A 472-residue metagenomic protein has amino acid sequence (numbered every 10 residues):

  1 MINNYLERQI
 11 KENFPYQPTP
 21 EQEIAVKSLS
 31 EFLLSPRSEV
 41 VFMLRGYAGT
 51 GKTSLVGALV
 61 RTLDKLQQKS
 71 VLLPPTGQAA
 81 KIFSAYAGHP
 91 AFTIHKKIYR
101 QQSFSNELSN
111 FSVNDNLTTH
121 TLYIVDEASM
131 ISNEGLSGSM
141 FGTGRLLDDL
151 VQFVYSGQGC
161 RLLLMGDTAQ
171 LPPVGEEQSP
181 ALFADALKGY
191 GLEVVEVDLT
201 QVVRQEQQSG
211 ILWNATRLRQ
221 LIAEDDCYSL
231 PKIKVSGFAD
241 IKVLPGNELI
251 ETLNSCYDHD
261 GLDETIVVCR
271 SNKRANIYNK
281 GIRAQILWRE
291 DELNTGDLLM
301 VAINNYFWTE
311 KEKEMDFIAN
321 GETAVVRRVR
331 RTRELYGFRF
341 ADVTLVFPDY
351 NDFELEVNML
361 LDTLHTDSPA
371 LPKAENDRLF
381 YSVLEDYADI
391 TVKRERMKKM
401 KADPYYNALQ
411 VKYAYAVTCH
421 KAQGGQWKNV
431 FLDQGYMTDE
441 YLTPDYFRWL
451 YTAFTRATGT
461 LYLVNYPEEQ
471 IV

Functional and structural regions predicted by a protein language model:
I2-Y16, R45: Conserved adenine-nucleotide phosphate-binding loops and their immediately adjacent elements
N4-L6, A25, L29-S30, R37 (+4 more regions): Conserved helicase motor core of P-loop NTPases
I10-S30: N-terminal pre-Walker A segment at the start of P-loop NTPase domains
P18, L72, V267: Conserved SAM-binding loop
Q22, T76, S271, G424: Short, conserved phosphate/pyrophosphate- and ester-handling motifs at nucleotide-, phospho-/glycolipid
V26-K27, E31, P36-S229: ASCE P-loop NTPase helicase motor core
E39, G77, R331, K412 (+1 more regions): Catalytic phosphate/metal-binding cores of nucleic-acid and nucleotide-processing enzymes, i.e., regions that mediate
L335-V472: C-terminal accessory regions
